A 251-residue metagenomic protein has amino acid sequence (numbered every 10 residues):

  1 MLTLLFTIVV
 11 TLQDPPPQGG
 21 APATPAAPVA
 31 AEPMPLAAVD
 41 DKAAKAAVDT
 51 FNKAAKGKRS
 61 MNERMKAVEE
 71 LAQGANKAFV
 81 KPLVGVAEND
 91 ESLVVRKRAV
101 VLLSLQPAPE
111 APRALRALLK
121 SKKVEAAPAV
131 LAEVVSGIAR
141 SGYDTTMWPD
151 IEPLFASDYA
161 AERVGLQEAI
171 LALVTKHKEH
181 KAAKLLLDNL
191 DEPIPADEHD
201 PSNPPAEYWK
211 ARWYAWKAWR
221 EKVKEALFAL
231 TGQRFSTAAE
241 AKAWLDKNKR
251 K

Functional and structural regions predicted by a protein language model:
M1-D14: Sec-dependent N-terminal signal peptides
T11-L36, F235: Cleaved targeting-peptide boundary
V29-D41, N62-N76, G85-E88, V94-A108 (+4 more regions): Structural detector for internal amphipathic alpha-helices that build alpha-solenoid repeat scaffolds
D40-A54, N76-N89, K97, A108-K122 (+4 more regions): Amphipathic alpha-helical scaffolding segments comprising HEAT/armadillo-like alpha-solenoid repeats
K56-M61: Charged, low-complexity interaction regions
L154-Y159, G165-A169: Short, structured interface segments that constitute the first stable element of a domain
E225-K251: Terminal, low-structured helical/coil segments at or just beyond the last alpha-helical repeat
